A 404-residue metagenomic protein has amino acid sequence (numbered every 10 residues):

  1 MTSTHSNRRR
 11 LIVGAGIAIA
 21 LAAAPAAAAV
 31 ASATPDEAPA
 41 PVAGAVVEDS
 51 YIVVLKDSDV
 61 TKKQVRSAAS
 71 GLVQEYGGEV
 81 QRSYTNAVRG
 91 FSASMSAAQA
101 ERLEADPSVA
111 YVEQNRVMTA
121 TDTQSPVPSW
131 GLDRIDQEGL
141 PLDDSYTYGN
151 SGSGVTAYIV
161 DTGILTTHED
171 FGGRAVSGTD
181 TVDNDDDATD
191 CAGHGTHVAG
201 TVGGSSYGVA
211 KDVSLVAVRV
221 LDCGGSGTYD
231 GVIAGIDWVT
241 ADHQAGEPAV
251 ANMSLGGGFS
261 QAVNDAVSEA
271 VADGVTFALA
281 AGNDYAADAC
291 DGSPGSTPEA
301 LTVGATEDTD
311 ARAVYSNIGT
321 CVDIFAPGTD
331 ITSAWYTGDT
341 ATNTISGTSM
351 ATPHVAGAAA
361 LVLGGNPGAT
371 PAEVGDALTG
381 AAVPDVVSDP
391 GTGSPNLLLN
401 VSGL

Functional and structural regions predicted by a protein language model:
M1-T34: Secretory targeting and sorting signals
A33-V42, S67-S83, V88, E104-T156 (+2 more regions): Protease zymogen maturation seam
Y51-V54, S92, Y111-E113, T156-V160 (+10 more regions): Structural recognition of the beta-strand scaffold that forms the well-ordered cores of secreted hydrolase catalytic
D57-V60, A87-V88, A98-A100, R116-A120 (+11 more regions): Solvent-exposed loop/turn segments at secondary-structure junctions within structured extracellular/periplasmic domains
G71-E75, R102-D106, N115, E138 (+6 more regions): Structured segments of extracytoplasmic/periplasmic soluble domains in secreted or envelope-associated proteins
Q81-R82, V213, A217, A241 (+6 more regions): C-terminal subdomain of the subtilisin-like protease fold in secreted/lumenal serine endopeptidases
A105, T123, S145-S177, D185-G231 (+8 more regions): Subtilisin-like serine protease catalytic core
T121, S125, G225-V232, N252-D323 (+1 more regions): Substrate-binding/specificity loop regions of serine endopeptidase catalytic domains, predominantly subtilases
